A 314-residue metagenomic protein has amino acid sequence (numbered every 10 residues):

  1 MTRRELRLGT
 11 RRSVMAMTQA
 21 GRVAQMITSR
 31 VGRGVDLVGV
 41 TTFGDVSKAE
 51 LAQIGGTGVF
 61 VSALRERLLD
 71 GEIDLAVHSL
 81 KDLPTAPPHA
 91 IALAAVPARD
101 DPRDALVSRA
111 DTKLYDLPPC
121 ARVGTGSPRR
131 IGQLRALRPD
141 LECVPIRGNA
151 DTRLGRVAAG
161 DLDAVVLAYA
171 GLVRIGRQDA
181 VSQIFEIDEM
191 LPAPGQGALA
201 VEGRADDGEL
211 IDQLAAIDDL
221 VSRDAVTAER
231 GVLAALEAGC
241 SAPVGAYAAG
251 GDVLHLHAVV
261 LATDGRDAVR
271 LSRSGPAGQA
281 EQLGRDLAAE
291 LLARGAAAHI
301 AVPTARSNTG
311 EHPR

Functional and structural regions predicted by a protein language model:
M1-T41, A49, Q53-I54, A136 (+1 more regions): Small-molecule-sensing regulatory modules
E50-L75: Short, structured active-site "lid" loops
G71, S79-K81, G203-E209: Ordered, amphipathic secondary-structure segments that act as subunit-interaction surfaces in large macromolecular
I73-V77, D163-A164: Short, Asp-centered acidic motifs that coordinate Mg2+ and/or phosphate in catalytic or ligand-binding sites
L80-L83, H89-L141: A conserved helix-loop-strand patch within extracytoplasmic ligand-binding domains of the periplasmic binding
P84-T85, R174: Short glycine-rich, flexible loops that bind phosphorylated cofactors or substrates
